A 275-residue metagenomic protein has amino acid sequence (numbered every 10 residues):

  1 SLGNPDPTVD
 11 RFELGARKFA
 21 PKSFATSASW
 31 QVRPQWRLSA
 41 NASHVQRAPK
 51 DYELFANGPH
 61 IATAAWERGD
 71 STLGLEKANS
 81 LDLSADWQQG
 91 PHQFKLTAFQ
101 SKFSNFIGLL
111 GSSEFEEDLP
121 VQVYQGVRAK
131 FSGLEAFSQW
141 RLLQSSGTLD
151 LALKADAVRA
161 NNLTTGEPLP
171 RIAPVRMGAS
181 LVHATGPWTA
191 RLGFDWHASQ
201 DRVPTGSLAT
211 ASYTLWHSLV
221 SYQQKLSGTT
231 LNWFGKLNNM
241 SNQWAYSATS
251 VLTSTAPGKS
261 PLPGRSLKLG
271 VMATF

Functional and structural regions predicted by a protein language model:
S1-G3, V45-P49, A56, G90-H92 (+4 more regions): Structural signature of outer-membrane beta-barrel domains
P5-D10, E114-Q122, N162-P168, R202-L208 (+1 more regions): Flexible, solvent-exposed loop segments that connect beta-strands
D10-S27, Q31, H44-K95, Q100-K102 (+4 more regions): Outer-membrane beta-barrel signature, preferentially recognizing the C-terminal barrel domain of Gram-negative
T26-W30, L83-W87, A136-W140, A179-H183 (+4 more regions): Residues on the lipid-exposed face of transmembrane beta-strands in outer-membrane beta-barrel proteins
P34-W36, G90-F94, S145-L151, V175-M177 (+4 more regions): Outer-envelope beta-barrel architecture signal
Q46, F99-S104, Y222-F275: C-terminal beta-signal and adjacent terminal beta-strands/loops of Gram-negative outer-membrane beta-barrel proteins
Q93-I107, F115-R202, M272: Gram-negative outer-membrane beta-barrel transporters
A209-Y213: Outer-membrane beta-barrel transmembrane domain signature
